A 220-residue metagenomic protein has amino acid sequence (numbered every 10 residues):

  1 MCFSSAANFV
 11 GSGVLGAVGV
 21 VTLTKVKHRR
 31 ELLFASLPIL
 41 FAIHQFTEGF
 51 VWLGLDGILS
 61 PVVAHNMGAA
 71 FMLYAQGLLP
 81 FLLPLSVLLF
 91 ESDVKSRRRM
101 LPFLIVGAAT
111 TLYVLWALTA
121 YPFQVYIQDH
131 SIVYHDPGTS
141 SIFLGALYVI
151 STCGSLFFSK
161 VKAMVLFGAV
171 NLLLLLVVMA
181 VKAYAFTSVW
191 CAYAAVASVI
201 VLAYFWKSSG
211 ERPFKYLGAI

Functional and structural regions predicted by a protein language model:
M1-A17: Hydrophobic transmembrane alpha-helical segments in integral membrane proteins
G13-V20, L147-S155, V170-M179: Hydrophobic, membrane-inserted alpha-helices
V18-L23, G49-I105: Internal transmembrane alpha-helix with an interfacial aromatic "cap," most often the third helix
L23-F34, L88-P102, F157-M164, G210-R212: Membrane-interface helix-boundary motifs at transmembrane edges
R30-H44: Loop-to-helix transition at the N-terminal end of transmembrane alpha-helices
S36-L40, I105-V106, L166-V177: Central hydrophobic cores of alpha-helical transmembrane segments in multi-pass integral membrane proteins
L83-S151: Membrane-proximal helix-loop-helix units in multi-pass membrane proteins
L175-I220: Long hydrophobic alpha-helical segments typical of transmembrane helices together with their membrane-interfacial
